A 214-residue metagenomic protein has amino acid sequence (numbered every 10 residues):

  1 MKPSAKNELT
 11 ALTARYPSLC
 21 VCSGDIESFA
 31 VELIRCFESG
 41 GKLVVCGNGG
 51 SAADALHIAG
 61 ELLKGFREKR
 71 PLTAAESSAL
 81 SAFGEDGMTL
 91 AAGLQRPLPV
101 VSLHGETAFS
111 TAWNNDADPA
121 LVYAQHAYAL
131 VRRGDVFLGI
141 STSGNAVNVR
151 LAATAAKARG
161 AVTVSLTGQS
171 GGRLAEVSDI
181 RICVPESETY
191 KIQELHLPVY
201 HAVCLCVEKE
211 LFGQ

Functional and structural regions predicted by a protein language model:
M1-C20: Generic N-terminal amphipathic, Lys/Arg-enriched alpha-helix
A14-P17, E27, K42-L43, K157 (+2 more regions): Hydrophobic alpha-helical transmembrane segments of small proteolipidic membrane proteins, enriched in energy-coupled
V21-S39: A short, well-structured juxtamembrane/interface segment
C22-I26, S51, K157: Residue-level recognition of alpha-helical structural elements
S39-G40, V177: Structured helix-beta-strand junction loops
K42-I58: Glycine/serine-rich anion-binding loops at beta->alpha junctions that coordinate negatively charged ligand groups
L56-G213: Glycine-rich phosphate-binding loops that contact phosphosugars or nucleotide phosphates
